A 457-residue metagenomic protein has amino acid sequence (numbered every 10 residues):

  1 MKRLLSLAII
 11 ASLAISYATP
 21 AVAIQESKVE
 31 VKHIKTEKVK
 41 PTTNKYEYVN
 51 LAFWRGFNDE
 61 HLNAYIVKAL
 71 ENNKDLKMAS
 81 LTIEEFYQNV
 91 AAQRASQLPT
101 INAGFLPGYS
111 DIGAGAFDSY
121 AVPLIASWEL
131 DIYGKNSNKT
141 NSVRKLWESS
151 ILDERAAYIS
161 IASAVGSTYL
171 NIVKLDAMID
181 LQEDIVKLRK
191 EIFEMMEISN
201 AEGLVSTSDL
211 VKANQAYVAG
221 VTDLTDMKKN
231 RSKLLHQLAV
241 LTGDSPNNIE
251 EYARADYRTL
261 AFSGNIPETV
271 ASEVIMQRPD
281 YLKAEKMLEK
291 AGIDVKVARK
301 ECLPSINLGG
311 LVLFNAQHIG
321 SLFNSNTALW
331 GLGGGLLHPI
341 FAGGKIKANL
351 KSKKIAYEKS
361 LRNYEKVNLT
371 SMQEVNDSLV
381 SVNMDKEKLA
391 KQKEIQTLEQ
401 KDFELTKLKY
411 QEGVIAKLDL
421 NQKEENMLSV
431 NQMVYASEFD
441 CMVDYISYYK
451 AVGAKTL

Functional and structural regions predicted by a protein language model:
M1-A18: Gram-negative bacterial Sec-dependent N-terminal signal peptides
T19-N89, T259-E289, P339-I340, N368 (+1 more regions): Bacterial Sec-pathway N-terminal export signals of envelope proteins
L62-A64, M78, S119-A121, S167 (+3 more regions): Transmembrane beta-barrel architecture of outer-membrane proteins
I66, P123-I125, Y169, A271 (+2 more regions): Membrane-embedded beta-strand positions in outer-membrane beta-barrel channels/transporters
K77, Q97-S119, S127-A156, S160 (+5 more regions): Small/polar (Gly/Ser/Thr/Ala-rich) solvent-exposed segments that form structured loops/beta-strands/short helices used
M78-Q93, A157, I161-D184, L188-I198 (+6 more regions): Amphipathic alpha-helical coiled-coil segments
S206, T225-I275, A416, V443-L457: Short, solvent-exposed, mixed-charge loop/turn linkers that connect secondary-structure elements
M227, P279-D280, S360, S437: Metallo-beta-lactamase
